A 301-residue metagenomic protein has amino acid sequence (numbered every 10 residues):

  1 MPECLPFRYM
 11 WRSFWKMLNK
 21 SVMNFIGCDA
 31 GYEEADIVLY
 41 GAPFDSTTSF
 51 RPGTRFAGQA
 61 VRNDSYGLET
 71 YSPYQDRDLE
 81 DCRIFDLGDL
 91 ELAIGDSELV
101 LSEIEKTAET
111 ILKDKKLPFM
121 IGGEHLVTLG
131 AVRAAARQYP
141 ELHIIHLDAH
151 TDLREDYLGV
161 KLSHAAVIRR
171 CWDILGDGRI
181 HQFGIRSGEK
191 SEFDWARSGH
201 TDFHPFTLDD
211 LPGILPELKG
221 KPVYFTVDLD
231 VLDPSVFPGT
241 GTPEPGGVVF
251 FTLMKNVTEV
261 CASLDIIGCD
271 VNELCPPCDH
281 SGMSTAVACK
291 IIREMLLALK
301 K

Functional and structural regions predicted by a protein language model:
K16-K301: Conserved alpha-helical scaffold segments that buttress catalytic/binding sites
